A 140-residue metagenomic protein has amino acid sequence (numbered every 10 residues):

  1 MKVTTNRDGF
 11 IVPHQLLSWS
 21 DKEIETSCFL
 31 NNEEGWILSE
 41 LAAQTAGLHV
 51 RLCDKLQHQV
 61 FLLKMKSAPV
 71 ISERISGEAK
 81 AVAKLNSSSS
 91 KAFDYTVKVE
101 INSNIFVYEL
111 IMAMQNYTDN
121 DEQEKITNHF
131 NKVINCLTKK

Functional and structural regions predicted by a protein language model:
M1-T4, P69-I71: Short boundary/loop segments of OB/S1/cold-shock single-stranded nucleic-acid-binding domains
V3-G35: Catalytic strand-loop segment that frames the active site of acyl-thioester-processing enzymes
T5-G9, W19, L56-L63, I105: A generic structural signal for short, non-catalytic loop/turn and secondary-structure boundary residues
G9, D21-E23, S76-E78, A92-D94: A general secondary-structure signal for short beta-strands and their flanking turns/coil in non-transmembrane regions
E23-D54: Short, well-structured hydrophobic secondary-structure segments
E25-S27, K80-V82, D94-K98: Beta-strand secondary-structure signal
T45, I75, N86-K140: HotDog/MaoC-like acyl-thioester-processing domains
L48-A92, V107-E109: Hydrophobic beta-strand-centered segment that forms part of the acyl-chain substrate-binding groove
